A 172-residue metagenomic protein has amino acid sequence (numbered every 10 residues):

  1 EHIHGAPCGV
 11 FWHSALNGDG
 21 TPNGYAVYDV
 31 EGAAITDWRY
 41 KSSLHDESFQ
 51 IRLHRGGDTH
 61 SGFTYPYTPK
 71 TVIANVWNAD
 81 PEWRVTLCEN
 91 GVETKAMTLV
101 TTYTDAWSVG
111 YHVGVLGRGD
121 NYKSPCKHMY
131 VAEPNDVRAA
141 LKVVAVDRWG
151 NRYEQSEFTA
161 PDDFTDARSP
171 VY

Functional and structural regions predicted by a protein language model:
E1-G57, E93-K95, Y111-V113: Conserved beta-sheet core of the metallophosphoesterase superfamily
L53-Y172: Long, low-complexity serine/threonine/glycine- and acidic-rich segments characteristic of extracellular
